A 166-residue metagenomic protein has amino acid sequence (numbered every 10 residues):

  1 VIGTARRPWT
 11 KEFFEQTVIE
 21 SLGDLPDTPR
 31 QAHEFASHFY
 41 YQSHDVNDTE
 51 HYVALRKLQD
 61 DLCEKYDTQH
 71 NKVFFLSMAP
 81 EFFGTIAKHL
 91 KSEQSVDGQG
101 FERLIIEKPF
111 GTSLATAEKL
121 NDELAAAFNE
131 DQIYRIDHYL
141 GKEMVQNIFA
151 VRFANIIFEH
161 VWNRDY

Functional and structural regions predicted by a protein language model:
V1-Y166: Secretory/organelle targeting and membrane-embedding segments
